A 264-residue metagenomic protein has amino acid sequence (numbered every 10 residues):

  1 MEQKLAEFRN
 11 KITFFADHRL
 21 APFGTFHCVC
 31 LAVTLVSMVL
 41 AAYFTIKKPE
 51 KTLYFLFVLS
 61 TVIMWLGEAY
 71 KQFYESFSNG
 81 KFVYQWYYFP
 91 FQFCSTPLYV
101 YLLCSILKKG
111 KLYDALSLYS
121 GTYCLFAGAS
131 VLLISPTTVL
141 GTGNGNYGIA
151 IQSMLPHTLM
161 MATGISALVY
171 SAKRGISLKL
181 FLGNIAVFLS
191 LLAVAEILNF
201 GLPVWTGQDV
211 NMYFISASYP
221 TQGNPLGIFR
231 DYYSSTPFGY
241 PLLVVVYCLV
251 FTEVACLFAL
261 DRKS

Functional and structural regions predicted by a protein language model:
M1-R19: Short, strongly hydrophobic alpha-helical membrane anchors
F15-A32, L182-I185, L202-T252: Membrane-interface transmembrane-helix boundary segments in multi-pass integral membrane proteins
C28-V36, P90-V100, S120, I151-A162: Membrane-embedded alpha-helical segments of multi-pass membrane proteins, especially the transmembrane helices
V36-A42, V100-C104, L159-K179: Alpha-helical transmembrane segments in multipass membrane proteins, preferentially the mid-helix core
P49-V62, L112-G121, L180-N184: Membrane-interfacial loop-to-transmembrane alpha-helix junctions, especially the N-terminal start
V62-F73, Y123-S135, F188-I197: Aromatic-anchored segments of alpha-helical transmembrane domains
A69-G80, L133-N144, G201: Juxtamembrane "helix-exit" motif on the non-cytosolic side of transmembrane helices
N79-F91, G141-L155: Non-cytosolic membrane-interface motifs at loop->transmembrane helix junctions
